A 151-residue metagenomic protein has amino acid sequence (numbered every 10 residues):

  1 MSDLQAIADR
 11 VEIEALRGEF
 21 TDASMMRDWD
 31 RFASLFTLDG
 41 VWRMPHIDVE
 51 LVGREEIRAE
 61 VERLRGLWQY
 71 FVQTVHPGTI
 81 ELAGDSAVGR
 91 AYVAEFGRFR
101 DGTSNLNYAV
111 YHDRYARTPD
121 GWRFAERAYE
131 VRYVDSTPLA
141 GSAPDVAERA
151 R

Functional and structural regions predicted by a protein language model:
M1-S34, L38: Short, low-complexity N-terminal intrinsically disordered segments enriched in polar/charged residues
D3, I7, D48-L51, G102: Charge-dense, low-complexity intrinsically disordered segments
D9, I13, G53, N107: Hydrophobic (often cysteine-bearing) scaffold residues that line and stabilize catalytic clefts of nucleotide/cofactor
W29-V93: A solvent-exposed, acidic/Ser-Thr-rich amphipathic alpha-helical stretch
L64-R151: A beta-strand edge to alpha-helix "cap/lid" segment located at domain peripheries
